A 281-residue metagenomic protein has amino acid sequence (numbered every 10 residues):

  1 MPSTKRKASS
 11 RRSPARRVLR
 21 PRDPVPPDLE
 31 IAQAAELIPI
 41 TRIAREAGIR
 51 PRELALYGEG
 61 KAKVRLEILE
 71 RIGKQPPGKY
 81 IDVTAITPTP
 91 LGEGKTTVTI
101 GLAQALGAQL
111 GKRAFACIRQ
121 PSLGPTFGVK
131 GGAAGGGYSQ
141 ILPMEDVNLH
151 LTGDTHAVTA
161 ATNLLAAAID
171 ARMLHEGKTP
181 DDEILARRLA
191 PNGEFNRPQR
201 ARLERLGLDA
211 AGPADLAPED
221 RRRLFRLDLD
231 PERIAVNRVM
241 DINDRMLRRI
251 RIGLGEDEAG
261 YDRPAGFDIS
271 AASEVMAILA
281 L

Functional and structural regions predicted by a protein language model:
P2-L281: Flexible phosphate-sensing "switch/lid" loops adjacent to ATP/NTP-binding sites across phosphate-transfer
